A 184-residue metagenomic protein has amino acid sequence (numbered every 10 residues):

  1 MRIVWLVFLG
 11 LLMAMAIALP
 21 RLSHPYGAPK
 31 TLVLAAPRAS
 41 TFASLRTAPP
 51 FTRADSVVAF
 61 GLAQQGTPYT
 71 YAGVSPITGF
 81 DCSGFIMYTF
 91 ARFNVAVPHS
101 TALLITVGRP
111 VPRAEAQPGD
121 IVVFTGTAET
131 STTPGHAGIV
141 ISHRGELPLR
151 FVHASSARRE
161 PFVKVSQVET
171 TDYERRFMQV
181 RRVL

Functional and structural regions predicted by a protein language model:
M1-G10, A18-T31, P134-L184: Aromatic- and glycine-rich peptidoglycan recognition patches
L32-S44: Short extracytoplasmic/periplasmic juxtamembrane "stem" segments immediately C-terminal to an N-terminal membrane anchor
S40-F42, L62-Y71: Acidic/histidine-rich, surface-exposed loop or edge segments in extracytoplasmic proteins
F42-G61: N-terminal hydrophobic or amphipathic helices/low-complexity stretches enriched in small/hydrophobic/Pro/Gly
D55, A59-A63, G84-A91, Q117 (+1 more regions): Solvent-exposed, polar/charged alpha-helical surfaces in well-ordered, non-transmembrane soluble domains, broadly
T67-P118, E129: Catalytic cysteine-centered active-site loop
A128-E129, T171: Short Gly/Pro-enriched turn/cap motifs at secondary-structure boundaries
